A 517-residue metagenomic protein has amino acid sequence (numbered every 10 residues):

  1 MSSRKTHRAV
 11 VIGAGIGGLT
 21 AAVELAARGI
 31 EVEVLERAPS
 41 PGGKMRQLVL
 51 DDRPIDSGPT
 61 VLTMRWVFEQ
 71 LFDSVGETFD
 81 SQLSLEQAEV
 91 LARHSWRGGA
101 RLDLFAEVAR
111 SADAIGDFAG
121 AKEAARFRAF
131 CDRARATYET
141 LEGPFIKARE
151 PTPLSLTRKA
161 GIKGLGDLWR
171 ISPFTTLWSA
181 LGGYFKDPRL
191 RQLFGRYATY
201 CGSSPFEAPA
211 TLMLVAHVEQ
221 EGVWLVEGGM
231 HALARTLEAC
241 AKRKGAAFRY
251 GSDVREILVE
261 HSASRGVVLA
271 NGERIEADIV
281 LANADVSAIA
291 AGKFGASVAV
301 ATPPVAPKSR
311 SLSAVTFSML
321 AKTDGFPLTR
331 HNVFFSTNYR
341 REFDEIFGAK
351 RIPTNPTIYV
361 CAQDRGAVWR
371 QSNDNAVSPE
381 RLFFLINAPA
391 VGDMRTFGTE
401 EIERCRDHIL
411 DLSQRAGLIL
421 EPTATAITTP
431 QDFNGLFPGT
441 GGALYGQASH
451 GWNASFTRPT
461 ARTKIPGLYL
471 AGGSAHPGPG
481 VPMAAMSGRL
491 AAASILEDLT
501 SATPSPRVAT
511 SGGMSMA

Functional and structural regions predicted by a protein language model:
M1-V34, A38-S40, M45, I115-G116 (+3 more regions): Structural core of flavin- and non-heme-iron oxidoreductases, emphasizing the beta-strand/alpha-helix scaffold
R4-T140: N-terminal glycine-rich phosphate/pyrophosphate-binding loop and immediately adjacent elements
P59, G473-I495: A conserved FAD-binding loop/helix module that cradles the flavin
R135-K244, G251, T440-G441, Y445-S449: Active-site/ligand-binding neighborhood in enzyme catalytic cores
D187-C201, N355-Y359, L418-P477: A glycine-rich dinucleotide-binding beta-alpha-beta segment and adjacent secondary-structure elements that constitute
L225, R255-N375, G512: Mid-domain catalytic core of redox enzymes that form a hydrophobic substrate pocket/lid adjacent to a catalytic redox
V259, L496-A517: Active-site-proximal substrate-binding core of FAD-dependent oxidoreductases
K322-N434: C-terminal segments that line or cap access tunnels to active or ligand-binding sites in enzymes and enzyme-associated
